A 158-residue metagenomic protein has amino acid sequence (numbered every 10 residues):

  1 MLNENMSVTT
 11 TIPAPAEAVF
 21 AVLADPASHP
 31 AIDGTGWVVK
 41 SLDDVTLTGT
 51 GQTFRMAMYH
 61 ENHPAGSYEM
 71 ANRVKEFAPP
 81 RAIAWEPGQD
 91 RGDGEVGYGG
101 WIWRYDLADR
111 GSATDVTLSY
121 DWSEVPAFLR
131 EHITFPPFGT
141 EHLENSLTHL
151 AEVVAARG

Functional and structural regions predicted by a protein language model:
M1-T46, T50: Hydrophobic ligand-binding cavity/cleft-lining segments
L2, T48, P64-Y68, E95-G99 (+1 more regions): A generic structural micro-feature
V8-T10, L42, E69-E76, G100-D109: Hydrophobic/aromatic beta-strand elements that line small-molecule binding cavities or substrate pockets in beta-rich
I12, H60, Y120-W122: Hydrophobic beta-strand positions in extracellular immunoglobulin-like domains
P15, P79-P80, R110-A113: Short strand-connecting beta-turns/loops that link adjacent beta-strands
S41-D93, T148, E152-G158: Glycine-rich portal/gate segments that line the openings of hydrophobic small-molecule binding cavities
E86-N145: Beta-strand/loop substructures that line and gate deep hydrophobic ligand-binding cavities in soluble
